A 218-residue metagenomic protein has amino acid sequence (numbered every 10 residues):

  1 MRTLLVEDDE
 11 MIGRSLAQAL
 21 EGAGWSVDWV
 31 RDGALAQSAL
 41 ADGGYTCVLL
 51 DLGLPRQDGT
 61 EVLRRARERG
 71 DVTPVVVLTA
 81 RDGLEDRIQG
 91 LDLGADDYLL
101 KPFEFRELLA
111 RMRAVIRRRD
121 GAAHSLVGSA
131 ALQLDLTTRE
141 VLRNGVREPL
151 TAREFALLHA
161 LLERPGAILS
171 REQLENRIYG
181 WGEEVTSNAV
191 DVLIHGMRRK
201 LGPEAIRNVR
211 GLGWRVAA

Functional and structural regions predicted by a protein language model:
M1-A122: N-terminal/domain-start alpha-helical segments
R65, R69, D92-L93, L126 (+3 more regions): ABC ATPase NBD switch/coupling site
R119-T138: CheY-like receiver
E140, G145-A205, R210-L212, A217: Positively charged, aromatic-enriched patches within helix-turn-helix-type DNA-binding elements, predominantly
